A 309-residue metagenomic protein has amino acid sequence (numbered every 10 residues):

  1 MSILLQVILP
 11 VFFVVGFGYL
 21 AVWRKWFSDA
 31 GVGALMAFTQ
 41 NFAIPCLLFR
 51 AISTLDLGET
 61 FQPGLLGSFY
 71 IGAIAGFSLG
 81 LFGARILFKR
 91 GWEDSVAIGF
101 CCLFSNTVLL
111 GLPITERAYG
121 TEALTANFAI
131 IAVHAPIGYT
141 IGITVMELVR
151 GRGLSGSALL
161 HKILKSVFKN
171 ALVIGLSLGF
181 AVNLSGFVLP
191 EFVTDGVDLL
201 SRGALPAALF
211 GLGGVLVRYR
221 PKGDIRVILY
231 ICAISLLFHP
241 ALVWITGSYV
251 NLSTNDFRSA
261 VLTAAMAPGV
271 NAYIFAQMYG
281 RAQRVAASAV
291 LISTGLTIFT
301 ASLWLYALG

Functional and structural regions predicted by a protein language model:
M1-G309: Alpha-helical transmembrane segments of multi-pass small-molecule/ion transporters
